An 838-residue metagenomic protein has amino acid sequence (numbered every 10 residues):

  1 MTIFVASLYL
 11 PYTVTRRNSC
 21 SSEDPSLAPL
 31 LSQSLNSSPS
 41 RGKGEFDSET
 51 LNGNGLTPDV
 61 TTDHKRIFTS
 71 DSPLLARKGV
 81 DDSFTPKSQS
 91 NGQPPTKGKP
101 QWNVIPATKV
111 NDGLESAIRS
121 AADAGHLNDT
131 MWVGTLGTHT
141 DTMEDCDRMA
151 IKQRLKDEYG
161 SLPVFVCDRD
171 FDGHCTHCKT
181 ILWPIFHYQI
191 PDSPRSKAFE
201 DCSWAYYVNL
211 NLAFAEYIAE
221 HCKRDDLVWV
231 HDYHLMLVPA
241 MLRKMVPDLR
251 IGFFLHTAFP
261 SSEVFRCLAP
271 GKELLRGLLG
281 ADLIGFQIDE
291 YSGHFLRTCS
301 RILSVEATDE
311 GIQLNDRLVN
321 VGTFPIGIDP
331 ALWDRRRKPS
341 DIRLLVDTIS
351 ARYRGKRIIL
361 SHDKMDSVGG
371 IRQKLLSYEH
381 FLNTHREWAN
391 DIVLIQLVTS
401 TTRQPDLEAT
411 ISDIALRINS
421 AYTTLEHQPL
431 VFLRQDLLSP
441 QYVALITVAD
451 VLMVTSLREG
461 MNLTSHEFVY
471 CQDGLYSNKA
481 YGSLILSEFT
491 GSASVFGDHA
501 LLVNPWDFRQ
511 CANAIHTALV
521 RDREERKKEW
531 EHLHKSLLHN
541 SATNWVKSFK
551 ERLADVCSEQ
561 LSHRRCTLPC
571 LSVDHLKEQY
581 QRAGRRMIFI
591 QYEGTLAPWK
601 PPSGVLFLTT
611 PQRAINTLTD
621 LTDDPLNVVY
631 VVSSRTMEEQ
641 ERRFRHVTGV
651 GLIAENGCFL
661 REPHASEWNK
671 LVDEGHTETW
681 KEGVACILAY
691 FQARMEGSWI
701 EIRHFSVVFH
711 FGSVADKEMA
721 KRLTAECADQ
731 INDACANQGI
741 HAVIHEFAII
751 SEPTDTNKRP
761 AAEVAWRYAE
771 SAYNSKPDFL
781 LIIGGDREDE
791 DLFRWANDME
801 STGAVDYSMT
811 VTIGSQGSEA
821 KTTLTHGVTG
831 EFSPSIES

Functional and structural regions predicted by a protein language model:
M1-C175, I251, V264-L268, E290 (+4 more regions): N-terminal low-complexity, Ser/Thr- and acidic-residue-enriched intrinsically disordered segments
T69, V80, K87, D168-L227 (+3 more regions): Conserved nucleotide-sugar donor-binding subdomain of glycosyltransferases
R352-V368, L375, I395: Conserved donor-binding/catalytic core segment of Leloir-type glycosyltransferases
L382-Q396, T447, V451-H539, N544 (+1 more regions): Catalytic binding pocket for nucleotide-activated donors in carbohydrate/polymer assembly enzymes
V398-P440: Nucleotide-activated donor-binding/catalytic signature segment of Leloir-type glycosyltransferases, i.e., the conserved
K535-Y592, L596-S603: Non-catalytic pre-domain segments flanking phosphatase-related domains
F607-P611, L671, R759, E763-S838: Mg2+-dependent phosphoryl-transfer enzymes with acidic/Ser/Thr/Gly-rich catalytic loops
L608-H704: Active-site phosphate-binding/coordination module
